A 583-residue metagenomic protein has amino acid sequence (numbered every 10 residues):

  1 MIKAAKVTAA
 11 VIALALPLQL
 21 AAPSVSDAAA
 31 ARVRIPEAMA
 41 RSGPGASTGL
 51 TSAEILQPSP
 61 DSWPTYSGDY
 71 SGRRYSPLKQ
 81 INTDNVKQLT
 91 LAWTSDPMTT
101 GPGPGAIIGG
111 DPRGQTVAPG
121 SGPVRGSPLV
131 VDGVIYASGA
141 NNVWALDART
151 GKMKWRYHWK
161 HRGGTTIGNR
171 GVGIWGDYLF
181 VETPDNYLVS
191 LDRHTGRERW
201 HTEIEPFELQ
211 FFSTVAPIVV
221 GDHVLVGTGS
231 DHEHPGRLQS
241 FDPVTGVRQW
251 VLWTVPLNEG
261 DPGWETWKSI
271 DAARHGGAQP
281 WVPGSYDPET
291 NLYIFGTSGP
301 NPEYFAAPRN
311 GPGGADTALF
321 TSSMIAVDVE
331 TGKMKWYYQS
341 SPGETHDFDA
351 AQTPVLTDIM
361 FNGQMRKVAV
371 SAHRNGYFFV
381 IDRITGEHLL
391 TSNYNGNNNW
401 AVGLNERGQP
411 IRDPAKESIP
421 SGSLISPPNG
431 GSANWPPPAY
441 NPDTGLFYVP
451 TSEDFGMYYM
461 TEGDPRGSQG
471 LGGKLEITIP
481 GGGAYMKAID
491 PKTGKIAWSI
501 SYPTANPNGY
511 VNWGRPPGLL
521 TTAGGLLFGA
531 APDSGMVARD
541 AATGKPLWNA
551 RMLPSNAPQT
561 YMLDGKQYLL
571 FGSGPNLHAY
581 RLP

Functional and structural regions predicted by a protein language model:
A9-Q19: Bacterial N-terminal signal peptides
S26-L78: N-terminal pre-domain segments of enzymes
W63-S67, A118-N142, G164-L188, F212-E233 (+6 more regions): Repeat-blade elements of multi-bladed beta-propeller folds
A92, K152-R156, R197-H201, Q249-W250 (+4 more regions): A structural motif specific to WD40 beta-propellers
S95-S127, R156-G176, H201-A216, W253-P283 (+9 more regions): Extracytoplasmic beta-rich repeat domains
D147-T150, D192-T195, P243-T245, V329-T331 (+4 more regions): Short loop/turn segments that connect beta-strands within beta-propeller blades
V226-R237, F295-A318, S452-P480: Short, conserved, GDST-rich strand-edge loop motifs in beta-rich repeat architectures
